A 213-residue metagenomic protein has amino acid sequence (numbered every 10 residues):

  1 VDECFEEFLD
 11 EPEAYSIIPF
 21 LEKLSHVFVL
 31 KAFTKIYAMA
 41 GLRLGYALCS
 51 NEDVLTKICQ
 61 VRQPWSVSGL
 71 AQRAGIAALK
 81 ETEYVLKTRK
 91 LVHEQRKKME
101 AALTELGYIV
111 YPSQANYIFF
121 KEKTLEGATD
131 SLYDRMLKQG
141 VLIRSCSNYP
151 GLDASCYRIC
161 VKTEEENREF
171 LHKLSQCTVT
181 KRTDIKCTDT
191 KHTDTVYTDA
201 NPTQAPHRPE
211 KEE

Functional and structural regions predicted by a protein language model:
V1, V67, P112, I143-S145: Hydrophobic residues in well-ordered beta-strands that form the structural core
E3-I36: Active-site pre-lysine segment of PLP-dependent enzymes
H26-T104, Y108-Y111: PLP-dependent aminotransferase class I/II
G41, Q114, G151-D153: Short acidic/glycine-enriched loop/turn segments that link adjacent beta-strands
C49, F120-T124, V161-T163: Short beta-strand-to-loop capping motifs
V92-H93, E105-Q139: Conserved PLP-binding catalytic core of the aspartate aminotransferase-like
K138-Q139, N148-E213: PLP-dependent enzyme catalytic core of the Aspartate aminotransferase-like
